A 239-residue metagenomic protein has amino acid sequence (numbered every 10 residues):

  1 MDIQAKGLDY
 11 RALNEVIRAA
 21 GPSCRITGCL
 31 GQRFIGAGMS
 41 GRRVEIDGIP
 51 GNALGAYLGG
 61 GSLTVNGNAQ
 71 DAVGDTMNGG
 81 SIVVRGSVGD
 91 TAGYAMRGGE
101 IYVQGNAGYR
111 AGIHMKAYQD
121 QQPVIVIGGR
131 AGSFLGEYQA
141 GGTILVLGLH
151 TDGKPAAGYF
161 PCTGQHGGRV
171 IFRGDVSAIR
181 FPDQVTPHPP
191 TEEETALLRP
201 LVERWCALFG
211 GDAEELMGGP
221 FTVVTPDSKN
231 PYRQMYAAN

Functional and structural regions predicted by a protein language model:
M1-N239: Long, distal/terminal scaffolding or interaction modules with repetitive or compositionally biased sequence
